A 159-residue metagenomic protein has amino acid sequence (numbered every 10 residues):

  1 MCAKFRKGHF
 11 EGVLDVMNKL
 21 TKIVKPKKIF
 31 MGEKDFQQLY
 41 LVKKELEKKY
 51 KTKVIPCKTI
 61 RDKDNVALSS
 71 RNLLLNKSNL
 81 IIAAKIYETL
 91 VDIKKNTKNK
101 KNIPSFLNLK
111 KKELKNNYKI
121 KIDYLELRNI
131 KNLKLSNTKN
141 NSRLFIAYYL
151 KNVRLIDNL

Functional and structural regions predicted by a protein language model:
M1-K119, R128, N132, N152 (+1 more regions): Nucleotidyltransferase catalytic core that binds NTPs
L125: Substrate/ligand-engaging "lid" and interaction regions
L135, R143-L159: Short, basic/aromatic-enriched C-terminal tail that caps enzymatic domains
K139: Structured beta-strand/loop patches that form or line metal/cofactor-binding pockets in enzymes
